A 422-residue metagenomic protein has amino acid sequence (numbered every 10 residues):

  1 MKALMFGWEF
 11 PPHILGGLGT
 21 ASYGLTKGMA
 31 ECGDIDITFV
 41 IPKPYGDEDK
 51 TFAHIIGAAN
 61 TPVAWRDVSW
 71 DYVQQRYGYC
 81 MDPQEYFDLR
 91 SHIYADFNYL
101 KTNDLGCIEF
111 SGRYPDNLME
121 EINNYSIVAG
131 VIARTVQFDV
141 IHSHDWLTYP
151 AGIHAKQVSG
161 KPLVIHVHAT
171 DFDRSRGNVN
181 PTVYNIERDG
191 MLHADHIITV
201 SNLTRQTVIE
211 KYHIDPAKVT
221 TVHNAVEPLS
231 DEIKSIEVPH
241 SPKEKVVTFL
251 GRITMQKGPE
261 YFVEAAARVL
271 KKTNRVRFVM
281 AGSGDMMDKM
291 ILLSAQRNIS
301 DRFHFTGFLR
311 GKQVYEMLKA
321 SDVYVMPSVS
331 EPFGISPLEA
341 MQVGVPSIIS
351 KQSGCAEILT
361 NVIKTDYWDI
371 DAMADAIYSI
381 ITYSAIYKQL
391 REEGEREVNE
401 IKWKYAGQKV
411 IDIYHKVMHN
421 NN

Functional and structural regions predicted by a protein language model:
I35-A133: A conserved catalytic-core segment of Leloir-type glycosyltransferases
I198, H240-A266, R391: Conserved donor-binding/catalytic core segment of Leloir-type glycosyltransferases
L203, A225: Carbohydrate-associated surface elements
K289-L309: Nucleotide-activated donor-binding/catalytic signature segment of Leloir-type glycosyltransferases, i.e., the conserved
F308-L309, E316-S321: Short alpha-helical donor nucleotide-sugar binding micro-motif in glycosyltransferases
V329: Aromatic "clamp/platform" in nucleotide-sugar-dependent glycosyltransferases that forms part of the donor/acceptor
P346-I349: Short hydrophobic beta-strand element within catalytic cores of glycosyltransferases and related nucleotide-activated
V362-D371, S379-S384: Conserved acidic donor-binding segment of nucleotide-sugar-dependent glycosyltransferases
